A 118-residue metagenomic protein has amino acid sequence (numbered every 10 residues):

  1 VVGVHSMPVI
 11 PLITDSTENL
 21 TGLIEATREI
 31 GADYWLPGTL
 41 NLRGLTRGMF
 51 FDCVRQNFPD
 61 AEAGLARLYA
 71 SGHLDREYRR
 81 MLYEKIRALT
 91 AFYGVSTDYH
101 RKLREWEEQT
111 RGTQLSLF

Functional and structural regions predicted by a protein language model:
V1-S16, L40-L42: Conserved strand-turn element in the central/C-terminal portion of the radical SAM core barrel that lines
T17-F118: Auxiliary Fe-S-binding modules of radical SAM enzymes
